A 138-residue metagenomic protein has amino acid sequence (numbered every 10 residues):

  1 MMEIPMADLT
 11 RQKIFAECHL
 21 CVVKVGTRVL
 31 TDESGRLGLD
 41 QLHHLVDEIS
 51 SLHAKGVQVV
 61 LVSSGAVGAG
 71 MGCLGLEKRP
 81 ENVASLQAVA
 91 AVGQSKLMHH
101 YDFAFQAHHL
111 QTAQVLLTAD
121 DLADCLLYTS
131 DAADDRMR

Functional and structural regions predicted by a protein language model:
M2-V60: N-terminal glycine-/serine-/threonine-rich phosphate-binding loop
V22-K24, Q58-G70, Q111-V115: Short beta-strand segments at enzyme active-site cores
V29-T31, A66-G70, L122-A123: Short, active-site-adjacent cap segments at secondary-structure transitions
D40-H44, A91-K96, C125-L127: Glycine-rich anion/phosphate-binding loops
G72-Q94: A charged helix-plus-loop insertion that forms the helical arch/lid used to bind and gate nucleic-acid substrates
S85-V89, L116-L126: Flexible, glycine/proline-enriched loop segments at strand-loop-helix junctions that form or flank small-ligand binding
M98, F103-Q111: Ordered, amphipathic secondary-structure segments that act as subunit-interaction surfaces in large macromolecular
Y128-R138: Single conserved hydrophobic/aromatic residue that forms the stacking wall/gate of nucleotide- or nucleobase-binding
